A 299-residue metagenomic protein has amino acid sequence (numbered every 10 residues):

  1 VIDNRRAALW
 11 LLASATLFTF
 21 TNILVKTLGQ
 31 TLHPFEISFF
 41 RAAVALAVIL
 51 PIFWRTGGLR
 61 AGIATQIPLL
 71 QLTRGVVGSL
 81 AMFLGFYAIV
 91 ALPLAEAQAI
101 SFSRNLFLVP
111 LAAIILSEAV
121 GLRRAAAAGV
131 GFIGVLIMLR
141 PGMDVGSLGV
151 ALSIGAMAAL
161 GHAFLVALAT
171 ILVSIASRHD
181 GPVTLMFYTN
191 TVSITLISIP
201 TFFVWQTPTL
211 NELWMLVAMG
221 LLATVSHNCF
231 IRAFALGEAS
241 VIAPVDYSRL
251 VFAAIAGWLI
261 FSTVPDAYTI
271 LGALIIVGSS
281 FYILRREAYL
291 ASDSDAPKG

Functional and structural regions predicted by a protein language model:
R6-S14, F53-W54, L59-L84, S153-H162 (+1 more regions): Loop-to-transmembrane-helix transition segments
A8-L12, T65-V76, V120-I133, G155-A156 (+2 more regions): Cytoplasmic-side transmembrane-helix entry/capping segments in multi-pass membrane proteins
T31-L80, L165-A169, Y188-F203: Transmembrane alpha-helices of multi-pass small-molecule transport proteins
E36-F39, A43-V44, Y87-S117, A239-A256: Specific alpha-helical transmembrane segments that line the substrate/conduction pathway and gating interfaces
A97-S103, A176-V192, H227-W258: Helix-helix packing/entry segments at the starts of transmembrane helices
N105-G129, V204, V251-I270: C-terminal transmembrane-helix exit sites in multi-pass transporters
R123-G142, Y268-E287: Hydrophobic transmembrane alpha-helices of multi-pass small-molecule transport proteins
V145-W205, D295-G299: Transmembrane alpha-helical segments that form core, pore/gating elements of small-molecule transporters/exporters
